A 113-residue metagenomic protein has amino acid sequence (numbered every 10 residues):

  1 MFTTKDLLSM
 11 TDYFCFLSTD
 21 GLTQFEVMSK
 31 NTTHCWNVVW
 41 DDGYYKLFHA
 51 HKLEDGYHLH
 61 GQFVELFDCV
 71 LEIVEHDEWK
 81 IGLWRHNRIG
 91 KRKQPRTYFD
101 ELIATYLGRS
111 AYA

Functional and structural regions predicted by a protein language model:
M1-N31, L83-A113: Negatively charged, low-complexity tracts enriched in Asp/Glu with abundant Ser/Thr
T33-W79: Intrinsically disordered, low-complexity regulatory segments enriched in Ser/Thr/Pro and charged residues
